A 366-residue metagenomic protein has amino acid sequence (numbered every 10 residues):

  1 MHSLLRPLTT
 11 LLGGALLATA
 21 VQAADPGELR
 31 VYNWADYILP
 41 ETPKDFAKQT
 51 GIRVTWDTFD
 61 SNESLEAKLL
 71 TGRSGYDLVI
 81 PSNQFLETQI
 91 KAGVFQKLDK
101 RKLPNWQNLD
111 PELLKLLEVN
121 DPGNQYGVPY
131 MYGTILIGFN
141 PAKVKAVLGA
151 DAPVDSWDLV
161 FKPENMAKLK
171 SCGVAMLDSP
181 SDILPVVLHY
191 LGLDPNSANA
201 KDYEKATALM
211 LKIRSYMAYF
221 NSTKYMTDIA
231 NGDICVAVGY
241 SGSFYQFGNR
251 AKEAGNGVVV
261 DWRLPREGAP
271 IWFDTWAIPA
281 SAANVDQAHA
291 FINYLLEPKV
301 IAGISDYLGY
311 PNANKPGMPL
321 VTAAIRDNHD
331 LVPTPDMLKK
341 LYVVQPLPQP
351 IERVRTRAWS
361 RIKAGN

Functional and structural regions predicted by a protein language model:
P7-T19: Bacterial N-terminal signal peptides
A23-Q89: Early extracytoplasmic/lumenal segment of secretory-pathway proteins
S74-L78, Q96-P141: A structural signal for short loop-to-beta-strand junctions that line the ligand-binding cleft of periplasmic/secreted
I90-L98, K115-L117, D121-N124, Y216 (+2 more regions): Ligand-binding "clamshell"
Q96-Q107, D158, A254-P270, P279-S281: Short beta-strand->loop
K168, A175-V187, L191-D261: Ligand-binding pocket segment of bilobal, Venus flytrap-like solute-binding proteins
T227, P335-N366: Conserved C-terminal helix/tail region of periplasmic/extracytoplasmic solute-binding proteins
D274, P279-K340: Mature extracytoplasmic/periplasmic domains
